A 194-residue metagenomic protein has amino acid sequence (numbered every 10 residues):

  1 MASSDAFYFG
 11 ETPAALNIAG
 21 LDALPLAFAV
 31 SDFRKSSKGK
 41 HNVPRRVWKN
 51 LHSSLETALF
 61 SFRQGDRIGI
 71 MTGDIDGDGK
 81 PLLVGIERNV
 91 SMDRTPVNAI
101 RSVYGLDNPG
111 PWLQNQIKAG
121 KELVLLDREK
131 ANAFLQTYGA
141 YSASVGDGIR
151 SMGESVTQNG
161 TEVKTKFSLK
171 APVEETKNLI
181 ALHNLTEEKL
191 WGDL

Functional and structural regions predicted by a protein language model:
M1-L194: Ribonuclease/tRNase effector modules and their secretory precursors
